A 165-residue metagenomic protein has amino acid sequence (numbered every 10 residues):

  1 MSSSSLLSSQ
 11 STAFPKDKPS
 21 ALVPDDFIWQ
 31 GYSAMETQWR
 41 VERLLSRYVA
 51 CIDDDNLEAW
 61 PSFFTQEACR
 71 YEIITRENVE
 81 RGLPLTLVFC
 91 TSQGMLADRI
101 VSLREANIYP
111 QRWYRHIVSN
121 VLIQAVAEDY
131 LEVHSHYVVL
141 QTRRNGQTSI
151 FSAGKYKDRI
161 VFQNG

Functional and structural regions predicted by a protein language model:
S2-D54, E58, S62-F63: Short, low-complexity N-terminal intrinsically disordered segments enriched in polar/charged residues
S2-I28, R115-I117, L122-G165: A beta-strand edge to alpha-helix "cap/lid" segment located at domain peripheries
S33-E36, P84, T148: Conserved aromatic-histidine-acidic binding/catalytic patches
W39-R43, L87, G94, F151: A generic "alpha-helical surface" signal
Y48, W60, L96, V133 (+1 more regions): Hydrophobic pocket/interface hotspot
Y48-V49, R104-Q111, R144-Q147: Short helix-to-loop capping/linker segments positioned immediately adjacent to catalytic or ligand/cofactor-binding
Q66-H136: A solvent-exposed, acidic/Ser-Thr-rich amphipathic alpha-helical stretch
